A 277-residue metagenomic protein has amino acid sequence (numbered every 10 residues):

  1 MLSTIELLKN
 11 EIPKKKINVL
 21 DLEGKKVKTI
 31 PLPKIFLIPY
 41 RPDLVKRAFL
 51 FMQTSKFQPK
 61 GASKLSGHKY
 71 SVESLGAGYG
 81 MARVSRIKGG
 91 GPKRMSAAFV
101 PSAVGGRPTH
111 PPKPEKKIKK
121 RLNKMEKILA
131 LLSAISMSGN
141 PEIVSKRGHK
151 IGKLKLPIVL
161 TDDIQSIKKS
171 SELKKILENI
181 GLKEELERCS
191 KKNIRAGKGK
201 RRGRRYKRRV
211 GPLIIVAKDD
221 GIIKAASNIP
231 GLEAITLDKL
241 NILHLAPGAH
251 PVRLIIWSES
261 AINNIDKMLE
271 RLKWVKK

Functional and structural regions predicted by a protein language model:
M1-P42, K277: N-terminal, positively charged, Ser/Thr/Ala/Gly-biased leader segments that form transit/presequence-like amphipathic
N10-E11, K150-K153, R204-R208, S227 (+1 more regions): Solvent-exposed alpha-helices and their adjacent loops that cap or buttress functional pockets in soluble metabolic
L22-D163, I167-V210: Basic, glycine/proline-rich low-complexity segments that contact nucleic acids
K116-K117, I128, I180-K183, G197-R202 (+4 more regions): Phospho-regulatory, Ser/Thr- and acidic-rich intrinsically disordered linkers and terminal tails that flank modular
P157-I158, G211-I214, L232-E233, R253-I255: Structural motif
L160-D163, I215-K218, L237, S258: Short His-Asn-centered micro-motif
V216-G231: Hydrophobic/aromatic-rich, well-ordered segments within soluble, folded domains that form packed cores
L232-D238, V275-K276: Short hydrophobic/aromatic-enriched beta-strand-loop microsegments
